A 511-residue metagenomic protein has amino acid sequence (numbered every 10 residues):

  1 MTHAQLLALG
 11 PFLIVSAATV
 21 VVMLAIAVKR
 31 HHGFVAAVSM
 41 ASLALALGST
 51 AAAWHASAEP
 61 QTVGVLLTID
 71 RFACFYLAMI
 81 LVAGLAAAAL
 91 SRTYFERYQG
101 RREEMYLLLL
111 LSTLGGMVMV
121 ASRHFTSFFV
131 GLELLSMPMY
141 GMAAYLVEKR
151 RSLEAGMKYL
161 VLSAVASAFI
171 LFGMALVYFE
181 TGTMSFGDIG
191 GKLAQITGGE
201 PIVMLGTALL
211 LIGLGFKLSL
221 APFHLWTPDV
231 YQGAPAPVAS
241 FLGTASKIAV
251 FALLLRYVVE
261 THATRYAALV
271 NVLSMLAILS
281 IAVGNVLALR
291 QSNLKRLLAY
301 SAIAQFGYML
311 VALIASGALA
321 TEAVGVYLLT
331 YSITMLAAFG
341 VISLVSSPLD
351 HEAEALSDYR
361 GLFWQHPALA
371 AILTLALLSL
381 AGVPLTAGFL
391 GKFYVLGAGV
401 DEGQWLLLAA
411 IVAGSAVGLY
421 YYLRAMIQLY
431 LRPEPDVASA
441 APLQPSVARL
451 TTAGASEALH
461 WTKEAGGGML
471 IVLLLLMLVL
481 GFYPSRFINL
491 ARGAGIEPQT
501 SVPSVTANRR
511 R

Functional and structural regions predicted by a protein language model:
M1-R511: Alpha-helical transmembrane segments of multi-pass membrane proteins predominantly involved in bioenergetics
